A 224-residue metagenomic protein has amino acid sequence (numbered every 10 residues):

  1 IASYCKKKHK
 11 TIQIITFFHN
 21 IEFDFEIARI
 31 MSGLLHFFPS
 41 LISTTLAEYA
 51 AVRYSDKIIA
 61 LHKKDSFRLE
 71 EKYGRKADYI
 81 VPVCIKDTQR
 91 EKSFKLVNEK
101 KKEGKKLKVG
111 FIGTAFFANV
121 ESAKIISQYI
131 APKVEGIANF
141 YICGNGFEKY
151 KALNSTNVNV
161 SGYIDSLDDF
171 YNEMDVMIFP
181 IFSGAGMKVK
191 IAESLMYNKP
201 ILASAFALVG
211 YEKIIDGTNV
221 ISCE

Functional and structural regions predicted by a protein language model:
K8-R29: Active-site proximal beta-strand in glycosyltransferases
T16, E22, F37-I58: Membrane-proximal helix-turn-helix segments that form the acceptor-binding/catalytic region of lipid-linked
Y49-A77, G146-K149: A short, active-site helix/loop in glycosyltransferases that binds the activated sugar's phosphate group
D56, N172-G186, Y197-P200: Acidic donor-binding loop of glycosyltransferase active sites
K64, V81-C84: Carbohydrate-associated surface elements
V83-T156, V160, I164-D168: Conserved catalytic-core segment of nucleotide-activated headgroup transferases in glycan assembly
K190-E193, P200-S204: Short hydrophobic beta-strand element within catalytic cores of glycosyltransferases and related nucleotide-activated
N219-E224: Conserved acidic donor-binding segment of nucleotide-sugar-dependent glycosyltransferases
